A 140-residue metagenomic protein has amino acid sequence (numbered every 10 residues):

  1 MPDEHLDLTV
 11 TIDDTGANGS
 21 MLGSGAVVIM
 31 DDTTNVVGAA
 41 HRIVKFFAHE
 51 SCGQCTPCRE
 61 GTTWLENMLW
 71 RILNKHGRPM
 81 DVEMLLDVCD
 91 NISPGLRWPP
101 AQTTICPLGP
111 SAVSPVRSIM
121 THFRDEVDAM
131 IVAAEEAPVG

Functional and structural regions predicted by a protein language model:
M1-G140: Redox cofactor-anchoring modules in respiratory/redox and cofactor-processing assemblies
